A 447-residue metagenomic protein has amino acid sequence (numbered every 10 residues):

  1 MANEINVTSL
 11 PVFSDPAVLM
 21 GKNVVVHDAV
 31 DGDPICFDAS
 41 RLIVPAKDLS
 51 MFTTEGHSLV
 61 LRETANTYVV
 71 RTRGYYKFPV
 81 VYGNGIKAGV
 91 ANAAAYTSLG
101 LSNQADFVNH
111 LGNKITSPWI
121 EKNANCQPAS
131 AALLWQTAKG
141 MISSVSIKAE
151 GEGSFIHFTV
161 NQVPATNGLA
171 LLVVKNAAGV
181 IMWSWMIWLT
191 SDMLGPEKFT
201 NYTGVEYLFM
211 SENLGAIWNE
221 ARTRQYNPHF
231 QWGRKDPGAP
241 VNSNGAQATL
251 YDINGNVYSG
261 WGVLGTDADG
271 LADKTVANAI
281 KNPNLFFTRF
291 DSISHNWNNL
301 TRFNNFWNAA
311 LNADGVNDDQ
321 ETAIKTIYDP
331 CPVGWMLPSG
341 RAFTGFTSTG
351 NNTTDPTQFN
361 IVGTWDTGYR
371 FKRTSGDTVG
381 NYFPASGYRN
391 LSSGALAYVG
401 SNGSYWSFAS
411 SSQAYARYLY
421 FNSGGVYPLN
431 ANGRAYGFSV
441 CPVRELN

Functional and structural regions predicted by a protein language model:
M1-K325, S411, R434-Y436, V443-N447: Short, compositionally biased
A216, S294-N447: C-terminal, surface-exposed recognition/capping segments
